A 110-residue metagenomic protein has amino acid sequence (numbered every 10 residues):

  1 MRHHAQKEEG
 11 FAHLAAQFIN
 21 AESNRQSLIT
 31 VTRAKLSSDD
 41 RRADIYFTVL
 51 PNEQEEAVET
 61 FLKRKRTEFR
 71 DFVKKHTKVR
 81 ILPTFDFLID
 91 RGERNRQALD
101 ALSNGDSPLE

Functional and structural regions predicted by a protein language model:
M1-E110: Charge-rich, low-complexity N-terminal segments
